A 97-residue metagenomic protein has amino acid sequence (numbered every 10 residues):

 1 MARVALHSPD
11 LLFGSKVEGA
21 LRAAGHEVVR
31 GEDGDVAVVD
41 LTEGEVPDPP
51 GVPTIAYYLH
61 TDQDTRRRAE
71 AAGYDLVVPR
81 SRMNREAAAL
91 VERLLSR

Functional and structural regions predicted by a protein language model:
M1-V28: Short, charged N-terminal beta->alpha structural module
H7-S8, V39-L41, Y58: Short beta-strand/turn micro-motifs composed of small residues that flank or help shape donor/cofactor-binding pockets
G31-G44: Short, well-ordered secondary-structure micro-motifs within conserved domains or adaptor modules
E45-P50: Short amphipathic alpha-helix used as the core "switch/output" element in two-component signaling
V52-T61: A short, hydrophobic beta-strand element within the central beta-sheet of small alpha/beta folds
T61-D75: Alpha4 helix (beta4-alpha4-beta5 surface) of REC/receiver domains from two-component response regulators
G73-R85: Output/docking surface of receiver
A89-R97: Receiver (REC) domain switch/output surface
